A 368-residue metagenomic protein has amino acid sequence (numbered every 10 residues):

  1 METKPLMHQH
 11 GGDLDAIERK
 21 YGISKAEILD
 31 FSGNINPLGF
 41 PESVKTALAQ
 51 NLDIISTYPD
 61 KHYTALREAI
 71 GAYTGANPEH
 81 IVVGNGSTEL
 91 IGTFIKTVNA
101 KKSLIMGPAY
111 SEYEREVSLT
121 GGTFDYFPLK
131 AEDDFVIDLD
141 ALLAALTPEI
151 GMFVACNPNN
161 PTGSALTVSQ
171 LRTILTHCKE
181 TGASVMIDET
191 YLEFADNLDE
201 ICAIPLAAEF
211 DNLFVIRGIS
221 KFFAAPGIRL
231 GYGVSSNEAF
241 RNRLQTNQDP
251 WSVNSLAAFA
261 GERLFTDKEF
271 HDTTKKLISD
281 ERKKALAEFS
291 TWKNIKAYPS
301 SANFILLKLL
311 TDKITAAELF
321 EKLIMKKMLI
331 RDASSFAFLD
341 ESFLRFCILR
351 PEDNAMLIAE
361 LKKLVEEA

Functional and structural regions predicted by a protein language model:
M1-T57: N-terminal "arm"/small-domain region of PLP-dependent enzymes with the aminotransferase-like
F40-P41, H62, N212-Y298: PLP-dependent aminotransferase class I/II
E42, K313-L319, D353-M356: Short, conserved charged micro-motifs
P59, G71-T93: Short loop-beta-helix segment that forms the pyridoxal 5′-phosphate
K96-A155: PLP-dependent aminotransferase-like
E132-D196: Active-site phosphate-binding strand-loop segment of PLP-dependent enzymes
S169, M325-K326, S335-A368: PLP-dependent enzyme catalytic core of the Aspartate aminotransferase-like
S279, W292-K326: Conserved PLP-binding catalytic core of the aspartate aminotransferase-like
